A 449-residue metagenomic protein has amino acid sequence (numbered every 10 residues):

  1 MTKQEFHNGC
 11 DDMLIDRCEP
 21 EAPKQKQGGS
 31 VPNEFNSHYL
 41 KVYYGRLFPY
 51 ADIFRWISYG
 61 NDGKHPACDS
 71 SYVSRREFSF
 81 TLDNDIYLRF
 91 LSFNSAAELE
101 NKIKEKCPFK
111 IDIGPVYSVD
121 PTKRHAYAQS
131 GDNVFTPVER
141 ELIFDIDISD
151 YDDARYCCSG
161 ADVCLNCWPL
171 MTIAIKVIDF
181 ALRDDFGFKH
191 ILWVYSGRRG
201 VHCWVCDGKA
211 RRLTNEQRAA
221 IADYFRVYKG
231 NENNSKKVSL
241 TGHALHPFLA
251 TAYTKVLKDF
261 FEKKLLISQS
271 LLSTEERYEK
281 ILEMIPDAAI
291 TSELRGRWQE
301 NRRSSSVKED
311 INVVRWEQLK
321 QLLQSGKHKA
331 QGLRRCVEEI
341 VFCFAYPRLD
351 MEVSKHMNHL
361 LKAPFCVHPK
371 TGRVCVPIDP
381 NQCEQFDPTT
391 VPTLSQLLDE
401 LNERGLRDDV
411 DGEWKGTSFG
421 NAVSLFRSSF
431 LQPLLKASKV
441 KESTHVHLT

Functional and structural regions predicted by a protein language model:
T2, S30-G160, L349-V353, P369 (+2 more regions): SsDNA-processing nucleotidyl-transfer enzymes
T2-G28, G296, L448-T449: Charge-rich, low-complexity intrinsically disordered and helical linker regions
H125-V134, D179-R183, G187-Y195: Catalytic micro-motifs at enzyme active sites that drive phosphoryl/nucleotidyl and oxygen chemistry
E141-F144, R183, H190-E216, A220 (+1 more regions): Histidine-centered divalent-metal-coordination microenvironment in nucleic-acid enzymes
D162-F188: Long, well-ordered alpha-helical scaffolding segments within enzyme catalytic domains, especially pronounced
D184, V337-S354: Short linear interaction motifs
F225-I340: Long, charge-rich alpha-helical interaction segments
M357-P364, H368-D387: Amphipathic alpha-helical/coiled-coil segments positioned at domain termini
